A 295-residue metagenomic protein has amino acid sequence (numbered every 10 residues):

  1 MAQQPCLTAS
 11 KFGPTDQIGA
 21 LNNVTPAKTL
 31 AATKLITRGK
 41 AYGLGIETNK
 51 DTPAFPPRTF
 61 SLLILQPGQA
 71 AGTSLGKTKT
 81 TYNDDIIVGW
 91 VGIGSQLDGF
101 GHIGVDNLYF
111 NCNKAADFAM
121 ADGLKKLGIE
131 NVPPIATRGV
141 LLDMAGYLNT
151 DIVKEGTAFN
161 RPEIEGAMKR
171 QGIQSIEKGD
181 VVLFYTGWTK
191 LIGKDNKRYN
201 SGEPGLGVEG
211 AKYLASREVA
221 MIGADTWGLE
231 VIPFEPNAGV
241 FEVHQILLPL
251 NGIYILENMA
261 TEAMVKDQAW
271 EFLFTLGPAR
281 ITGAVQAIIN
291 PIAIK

Functional and structural regions predicted by a protein language model:
M1-K295: Active-/binding-site microenvironments in catalytic and ligand-binding cores
